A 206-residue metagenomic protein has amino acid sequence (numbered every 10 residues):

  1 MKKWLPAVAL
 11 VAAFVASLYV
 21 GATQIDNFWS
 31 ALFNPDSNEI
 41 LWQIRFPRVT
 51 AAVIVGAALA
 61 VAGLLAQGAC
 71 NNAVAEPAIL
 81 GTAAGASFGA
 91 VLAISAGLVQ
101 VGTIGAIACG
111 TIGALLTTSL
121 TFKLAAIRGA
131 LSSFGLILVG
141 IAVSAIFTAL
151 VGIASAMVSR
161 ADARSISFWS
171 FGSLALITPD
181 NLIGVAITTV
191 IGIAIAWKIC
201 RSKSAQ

Functional and structural regions predicted by a protein language model:
M1-Q206: Alpha-helical transmembrane segments in inner-membrane proteins
